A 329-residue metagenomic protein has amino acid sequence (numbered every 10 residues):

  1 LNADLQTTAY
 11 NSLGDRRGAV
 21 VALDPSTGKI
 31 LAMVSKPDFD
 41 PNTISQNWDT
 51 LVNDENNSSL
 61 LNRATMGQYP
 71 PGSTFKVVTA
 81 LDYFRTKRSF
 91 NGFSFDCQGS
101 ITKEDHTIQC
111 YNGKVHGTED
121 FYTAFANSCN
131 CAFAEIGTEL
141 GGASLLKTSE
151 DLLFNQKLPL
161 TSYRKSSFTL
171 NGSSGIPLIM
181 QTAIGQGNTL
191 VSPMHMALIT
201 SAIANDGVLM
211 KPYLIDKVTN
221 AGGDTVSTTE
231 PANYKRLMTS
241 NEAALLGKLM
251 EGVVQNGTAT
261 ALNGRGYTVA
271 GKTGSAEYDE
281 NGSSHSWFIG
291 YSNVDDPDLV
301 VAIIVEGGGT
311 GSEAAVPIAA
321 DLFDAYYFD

Functional and structural regions predicted by a protein language model:
L1-G18: Conserved, well-ordered alpha-helix/loop/beta-strand core segments that scaffold catalytic motifs
D4, T8, S144, L245 (+1 more regions): Charged catalytic carboxylate motif
G14, E251-Q255, D324, F328: Short, intrinsically disordered, mixed-charge
V20-P25: Short hydrophobic alpha-helical segments used for membrane anchoring or interfacial signaling
S26-S73, V78-G307: Beta-lactam-recognizing serine transpeptidase/beta-lactamase-like catalytic domain environment
M196, G311-V316, A320: Short, charged, low-complexity patches
T225-S227, I318-D329: Short, gly/Ser/Thr-rich active-site loops of penicillin-recognizing serine hydrolases
